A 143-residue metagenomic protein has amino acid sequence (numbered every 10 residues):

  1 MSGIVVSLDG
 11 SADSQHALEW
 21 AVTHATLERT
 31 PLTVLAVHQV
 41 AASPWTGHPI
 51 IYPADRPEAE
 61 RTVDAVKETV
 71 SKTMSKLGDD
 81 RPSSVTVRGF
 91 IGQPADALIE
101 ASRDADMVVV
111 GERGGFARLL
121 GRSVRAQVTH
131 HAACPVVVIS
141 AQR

Functional and structural regions predicted by a protein language model:
M1-S2, P53, P57, V136 (+1 more regions): Actinobacteria-biased recognition of intrinsically disordered, low-complexity terminal regions
S2-A54, A101, H131: Small/aliphatic-rich secondary-structure junction motif
D13, S75-V108, R143: Structural beta-alpha unit
T33-L35, V85-F90, V137-I139: General small-molecule cofactor/ligand-binding pocket signal
A36, E112-R113, S140-A141: Short secondary-structure boundary segments
Y52-E68: A short acidic, glycine-rich active-site loop that binds or catalyzes chemistry on phosphate/adenosine moieties
M107-H131: Glycine-rich, Arg-bearing micro-motifs that act as flexible, cationic patches
